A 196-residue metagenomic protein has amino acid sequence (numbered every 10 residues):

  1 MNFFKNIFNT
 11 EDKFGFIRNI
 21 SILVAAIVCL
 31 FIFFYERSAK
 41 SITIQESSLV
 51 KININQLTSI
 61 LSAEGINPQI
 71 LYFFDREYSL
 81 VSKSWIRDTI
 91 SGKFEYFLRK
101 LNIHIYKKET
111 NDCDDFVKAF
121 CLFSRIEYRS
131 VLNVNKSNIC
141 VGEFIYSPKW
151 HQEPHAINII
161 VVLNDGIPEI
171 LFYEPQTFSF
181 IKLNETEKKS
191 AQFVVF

Functional and structural regions predicted by a protein language model:
M1-F3: N-terminal targeting leaders characterized by basic, low-complexity, disordered sequences that direct proteins
K5-V24: N-terminal Sec-pathway targeting helices
R18-F196: A structural boundary/capping signal
